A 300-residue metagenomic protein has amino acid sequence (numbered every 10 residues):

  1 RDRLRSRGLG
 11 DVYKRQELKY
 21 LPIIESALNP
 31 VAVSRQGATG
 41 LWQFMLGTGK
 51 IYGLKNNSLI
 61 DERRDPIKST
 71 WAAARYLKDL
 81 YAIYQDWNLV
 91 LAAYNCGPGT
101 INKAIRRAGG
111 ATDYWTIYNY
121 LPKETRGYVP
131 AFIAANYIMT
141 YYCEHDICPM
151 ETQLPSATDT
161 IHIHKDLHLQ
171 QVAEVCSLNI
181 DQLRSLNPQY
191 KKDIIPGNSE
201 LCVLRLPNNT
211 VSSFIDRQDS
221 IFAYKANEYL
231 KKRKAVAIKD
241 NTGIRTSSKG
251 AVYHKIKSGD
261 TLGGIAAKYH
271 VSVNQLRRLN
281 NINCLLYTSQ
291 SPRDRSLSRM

Functional and structural regions predicted by a protein language model:
R1, S6-A27, A74-K78: Export/targeting segments at the very N-terminus of extracytoplasmic proteins
D2-Y13, Y287-Q290, D294-M300: Single conserved hydrophobic/aromatic residue that forms the stacking wall/gate of nucleotide- or nucleobase-binding
K14-A32, V90-G97, R184-N187, L276-N280: Short, functionally critical alpha-helical segments immediately adjacent to catalytic or ligand/cofactor-binding
A27-R35, Q43-Q85, I105-N119, Y141: Substrate-binding clefts and substrate-entry loops adjacent to catalytic sites of polymer-processing enzymes acting on
L77-R106, L183: Catalytic and binding regions of secreted/periplasmic enzymes and modules that target cell-wall glycans
L121, L186-A223, V252-K255, G264-A267 (+2 more regions): Extracellular LysM carbohydrate-binding repeats and other cell-envelope/extracellular binding modules
M150-C176, I180, I238-R278, N283: Primarily a LysM-type cell-wall glycan-binding module
H162-R205, Q218-S220, A226-V236: C-terminal, beta-rich DNA-binding module of retroviral/retroelements integrases
